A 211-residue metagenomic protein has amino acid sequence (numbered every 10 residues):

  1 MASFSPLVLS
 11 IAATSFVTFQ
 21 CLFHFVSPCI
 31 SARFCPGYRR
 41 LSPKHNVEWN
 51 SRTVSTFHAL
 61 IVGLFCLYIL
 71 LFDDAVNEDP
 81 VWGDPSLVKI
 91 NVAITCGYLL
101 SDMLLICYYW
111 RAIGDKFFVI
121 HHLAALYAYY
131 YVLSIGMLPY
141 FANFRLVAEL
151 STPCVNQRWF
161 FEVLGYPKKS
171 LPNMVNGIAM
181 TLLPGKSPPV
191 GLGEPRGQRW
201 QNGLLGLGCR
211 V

Functional and structural regions predicted by a protein language model:
M1-A148, T152-V155, W159-R199, G203 (+1 more regions): Membrane-helix and juxtamembrane interface regions of eukaryotic multi-pass membrane proteins
